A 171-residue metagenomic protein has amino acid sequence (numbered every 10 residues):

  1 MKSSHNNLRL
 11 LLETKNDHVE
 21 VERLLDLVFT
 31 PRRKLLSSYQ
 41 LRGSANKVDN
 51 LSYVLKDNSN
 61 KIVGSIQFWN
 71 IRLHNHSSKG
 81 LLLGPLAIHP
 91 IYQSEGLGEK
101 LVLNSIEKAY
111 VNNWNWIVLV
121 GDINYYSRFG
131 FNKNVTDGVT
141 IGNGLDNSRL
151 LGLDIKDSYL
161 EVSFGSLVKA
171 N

Functional and structural regions predicted by a protein language model:
L8-V21: A short beta-loop-alpha structural element at the N-terminal edge of CoA-dependent acyl/N-acetyltransferase catalytic
E22-V48: Conserved GNAT-fold acetyl-CoA-binding loop/helix
V54, K61-R72, K79-A87: Conserved beta-strand in the GNAT
D57-N60, I91, D154-Y159: Short loop segments at secondary-structure junctions
K61, H89-K100, N112, R128: Conserved glycine-rich acetyl-CoA-binding loop
L83, I88, S94-E107, L119: Conserved acetyl-CoA-binding loop-helix of GNAT-fold acetyltransferases
V111-N115, V120-L145: Conserved active-site alpha-helix within GNAT-family acetyltransferase domains
T140-N171: C-terminal "cap" of GNAT-fold acetyltransferases
